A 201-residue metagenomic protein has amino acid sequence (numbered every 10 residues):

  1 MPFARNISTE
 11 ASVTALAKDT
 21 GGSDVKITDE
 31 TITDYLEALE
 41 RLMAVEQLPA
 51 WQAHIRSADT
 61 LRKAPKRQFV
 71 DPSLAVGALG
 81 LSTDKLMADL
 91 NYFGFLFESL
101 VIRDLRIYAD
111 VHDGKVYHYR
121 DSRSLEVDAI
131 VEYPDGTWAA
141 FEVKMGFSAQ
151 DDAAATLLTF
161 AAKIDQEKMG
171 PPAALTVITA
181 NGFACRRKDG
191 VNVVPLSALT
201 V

Functional and structural regions predicted by a protein language model:
M1-E37: Conserved helicase/translocase motor-coupling segment
T31-V201: A cross-kingdom feature that marks ATP-driven nucleic-acid transaction machinery
